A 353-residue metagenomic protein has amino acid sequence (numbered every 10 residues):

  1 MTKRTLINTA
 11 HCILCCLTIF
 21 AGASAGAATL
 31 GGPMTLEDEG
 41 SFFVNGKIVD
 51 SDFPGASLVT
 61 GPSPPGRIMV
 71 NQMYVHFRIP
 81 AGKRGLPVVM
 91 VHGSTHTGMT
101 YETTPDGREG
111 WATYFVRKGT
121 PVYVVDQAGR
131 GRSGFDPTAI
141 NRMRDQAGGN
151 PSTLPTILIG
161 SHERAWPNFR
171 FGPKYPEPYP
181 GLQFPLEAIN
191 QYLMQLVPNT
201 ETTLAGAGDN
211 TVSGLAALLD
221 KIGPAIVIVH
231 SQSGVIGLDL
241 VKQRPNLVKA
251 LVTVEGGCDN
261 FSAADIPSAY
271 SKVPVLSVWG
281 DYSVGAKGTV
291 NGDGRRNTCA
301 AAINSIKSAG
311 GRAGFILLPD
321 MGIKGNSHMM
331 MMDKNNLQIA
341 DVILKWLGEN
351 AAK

Functional and structural regions predicted by a protein language model:
A28-K83: N-terminal cap/lid segment of alpha/beta-hydrolase-fold proteins
G85-G93: Short beta-strand element of the alpha/beta-hydrolase
H92-T97, Y101-E102: Active-site glycine-rich loops that stabilize anionic/oxyanionic intermediates across multiple enzyme folds
R108-R132: Conserved alpha/beta-hydrolase
D209-I226: Conserved acidic catalytic loop of the alpha/beta-hydrolase fold
I228-G237: Gly/Ala-rich beta-loop-alpha elbow adjacent to hydrolase catalytic centers
T253-L318: The feature captures the conserved acid-bearing segment of alpha/beta-hydrolase catalytic domains
M329-K353: Catalytic active-site module of serine/aspartate enzymes centered on a nucleophile-bearing elbow/loop
